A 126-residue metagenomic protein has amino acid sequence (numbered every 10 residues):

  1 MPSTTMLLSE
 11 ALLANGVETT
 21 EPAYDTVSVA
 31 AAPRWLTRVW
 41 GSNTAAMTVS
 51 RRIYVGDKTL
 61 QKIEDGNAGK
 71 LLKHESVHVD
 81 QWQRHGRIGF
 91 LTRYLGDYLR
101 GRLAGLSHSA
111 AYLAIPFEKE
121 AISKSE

Functional and structural regions predicted by a protein language model:
M1-D57, G86-E126: Metalloprotease/metallohydrolase-associated module, dominated by Zn2+-dependent proteases
V39, E64-D65: Alpha-helix N-cap/helix-start motif
L60-K62: Short helix-loop capping/hinge motifs at secondary-structure junctions, enriched in acidic/polar residues
D65-D80: Short alpha-helix carrying the canonical HExxH Zn2+-binding catalytic motif
